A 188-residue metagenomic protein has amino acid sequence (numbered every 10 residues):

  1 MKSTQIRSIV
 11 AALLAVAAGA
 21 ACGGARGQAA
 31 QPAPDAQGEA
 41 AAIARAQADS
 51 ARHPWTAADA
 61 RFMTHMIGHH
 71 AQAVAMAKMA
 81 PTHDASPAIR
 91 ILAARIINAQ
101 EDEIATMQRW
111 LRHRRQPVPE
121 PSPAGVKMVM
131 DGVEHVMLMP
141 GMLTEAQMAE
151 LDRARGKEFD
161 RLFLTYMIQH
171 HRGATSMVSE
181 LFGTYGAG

Functional and structural regions predicted by a protein language model:
K2-V10: Bacterial N-terminal signal peptides that target proteins for export
A15-V16: Residue-level signal for mature regions of secreted extracellular proteins and peptides
G19-A21: C-terminal motif of bacterial Sec signal peptides marking the signal peptidase cleavage site
G24-G188: All-alpha RGS (Regulator of G-protein Signaling) helical domain and cognate RGS-like helical scaffolds
